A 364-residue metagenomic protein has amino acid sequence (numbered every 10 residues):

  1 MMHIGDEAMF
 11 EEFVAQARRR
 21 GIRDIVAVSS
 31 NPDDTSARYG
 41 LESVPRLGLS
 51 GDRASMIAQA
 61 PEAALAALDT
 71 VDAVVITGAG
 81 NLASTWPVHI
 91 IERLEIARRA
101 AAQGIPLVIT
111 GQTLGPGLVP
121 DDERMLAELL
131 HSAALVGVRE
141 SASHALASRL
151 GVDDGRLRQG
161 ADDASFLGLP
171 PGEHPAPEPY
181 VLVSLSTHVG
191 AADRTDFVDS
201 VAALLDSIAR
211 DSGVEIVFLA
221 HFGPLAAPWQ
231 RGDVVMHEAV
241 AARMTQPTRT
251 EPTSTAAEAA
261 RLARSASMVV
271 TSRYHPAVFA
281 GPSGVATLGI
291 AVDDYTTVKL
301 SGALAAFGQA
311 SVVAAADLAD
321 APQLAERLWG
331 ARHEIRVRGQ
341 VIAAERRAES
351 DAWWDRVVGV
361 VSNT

Functional and structural regions predicted by a protein language model:
M1-T364: Active-site anion-handling motifs in enzyme catalytic cores
